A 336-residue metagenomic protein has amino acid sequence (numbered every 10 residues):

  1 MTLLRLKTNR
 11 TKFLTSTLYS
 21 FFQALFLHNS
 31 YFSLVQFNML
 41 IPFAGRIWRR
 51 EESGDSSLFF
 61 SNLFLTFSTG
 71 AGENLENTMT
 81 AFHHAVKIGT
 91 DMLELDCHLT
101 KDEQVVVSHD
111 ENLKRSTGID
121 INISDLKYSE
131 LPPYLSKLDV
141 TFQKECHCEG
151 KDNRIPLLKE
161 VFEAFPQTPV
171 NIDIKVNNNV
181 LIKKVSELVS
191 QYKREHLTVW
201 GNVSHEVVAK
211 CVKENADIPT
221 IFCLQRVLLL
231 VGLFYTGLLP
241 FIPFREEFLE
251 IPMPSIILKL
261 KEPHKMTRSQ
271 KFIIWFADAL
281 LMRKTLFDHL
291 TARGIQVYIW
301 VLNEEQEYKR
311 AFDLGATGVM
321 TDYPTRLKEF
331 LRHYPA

Functional and structural regions predicted by a protein language model:
M1-A336: Phosphate-group recognition and catalysis centered on beta-loop-alpha active-site segments
